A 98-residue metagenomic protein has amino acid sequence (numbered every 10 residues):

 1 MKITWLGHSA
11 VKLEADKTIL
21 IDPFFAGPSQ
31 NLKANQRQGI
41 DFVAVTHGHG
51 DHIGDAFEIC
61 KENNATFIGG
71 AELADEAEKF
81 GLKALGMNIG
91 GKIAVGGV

Functional and structural regions predicted by a protein language model:
M1, K61-T66: Short active-site oxyanion
M1-K2, E14-I19, K92-V98: Beta-strand-turn-beta hairpins that frame and shape the catalytic cleft of phosphate-ester-processing enzymes
M1-W5, P23-Q30, L82-L85: Short gly/ser/thr-rich secondary-structure transition/capping motifs
H8-A10, G90: Short hydrophobic/aromatic beta-strand or adjacent loop that forms the aromatic wall/cage of a ligand/substrate-binding
K12-H49, G54-K61: Pre-active-site segment of Zn-dependent metallo-hydrolases
D41, A65-E72: Short internal beta-strands
G69-V98: Metallo-beta-lactamase
